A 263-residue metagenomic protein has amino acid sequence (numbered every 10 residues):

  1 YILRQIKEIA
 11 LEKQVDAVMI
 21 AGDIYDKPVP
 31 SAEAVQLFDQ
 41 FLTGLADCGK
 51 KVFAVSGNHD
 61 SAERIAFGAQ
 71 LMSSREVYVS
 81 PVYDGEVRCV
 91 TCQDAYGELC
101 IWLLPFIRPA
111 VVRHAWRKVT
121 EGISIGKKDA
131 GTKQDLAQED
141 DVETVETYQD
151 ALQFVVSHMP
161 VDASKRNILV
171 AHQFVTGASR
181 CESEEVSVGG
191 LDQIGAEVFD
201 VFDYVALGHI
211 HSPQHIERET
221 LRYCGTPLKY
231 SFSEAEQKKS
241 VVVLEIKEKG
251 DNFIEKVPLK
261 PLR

Functional and structural regions predicted by a protein language model:
Y1-T43, D47: N-terminal active-site segment of His-dependent metallophosphoesterases
D16-G22, A54-S56, R166-V170: Short beta-strand segments at enzyme active-site cores
D23, F38, G57, I101 (+4 more regions): Divalent metal-coordination and catalytic microenvironments
P30, D60-E217: His/Asp/Glu-rich metal-coordinating catalytic cores of metallo-dependent phosphodiesterases/hydrolases acting on
L37-G49, L191-F202: Catalytic-core regions built around general acid/base machinery
D47-V52, K165: A short helix->loop->beta-strand "cap" motif at the edges of active sites that frequently abuts
K50-N58, V77-Y78: Hydrophobic or amphipathic alpha-helical targeting/insertion segments
V87-A95, L221-R263: Binuclear metal-dependent phosphoesterase catalytic core
